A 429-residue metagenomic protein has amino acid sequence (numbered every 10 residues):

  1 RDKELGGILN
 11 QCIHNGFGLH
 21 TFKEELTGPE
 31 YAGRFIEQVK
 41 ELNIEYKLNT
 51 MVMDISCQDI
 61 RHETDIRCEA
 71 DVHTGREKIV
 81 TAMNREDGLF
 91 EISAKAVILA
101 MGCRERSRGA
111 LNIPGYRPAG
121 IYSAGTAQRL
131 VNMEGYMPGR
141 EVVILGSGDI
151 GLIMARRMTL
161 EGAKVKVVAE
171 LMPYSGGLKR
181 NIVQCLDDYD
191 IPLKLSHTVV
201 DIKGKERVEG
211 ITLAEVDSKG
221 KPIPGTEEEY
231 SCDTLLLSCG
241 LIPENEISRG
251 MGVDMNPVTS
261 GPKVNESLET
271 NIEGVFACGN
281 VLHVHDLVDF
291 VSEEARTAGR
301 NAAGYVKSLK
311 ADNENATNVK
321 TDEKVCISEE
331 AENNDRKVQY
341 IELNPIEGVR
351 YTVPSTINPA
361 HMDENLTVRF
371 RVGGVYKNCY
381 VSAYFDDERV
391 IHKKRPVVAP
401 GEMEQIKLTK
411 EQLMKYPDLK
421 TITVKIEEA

Functional and structural regions predicted by a protein language model:
R1-Q38, L42, R129-N132, P138-Q184 (+1 more regions): Beta1-alpha1 glycine-rich phosphate/pyrophosphate-binding loop at the start of Rossmann-like nucleotide-binding domains
E4, C103-E105, G148-I150, I242 (+1 more regions): Residue-level detector of alpha-helix initiation sites
A32-E141, D217-G225, L236, K263-V264: FAD-binding core/adjacent interface of flavoenzyme oxidoreductases
I36-D59, T74-N84, T159-E246, E364-P396: A Rossmann-like FAD-binding core segment of flavoenzymes
L99, I121-V131, T234-H285: FAD-site-proximal beta/loop scaffold in flavoenzymes
D289, T297, N301-K393: Mid-to-C-terminal Rossmann-like scaffold of FAD/NAD(P)H-dependent oxidoreductases
R369, G401-L413: Exposed aromatic-hydrophobic patches
V381, L413-A429: Short, aromatic- and glycine-rich surface loops/edge beta-strands on solvent-exposed regions
